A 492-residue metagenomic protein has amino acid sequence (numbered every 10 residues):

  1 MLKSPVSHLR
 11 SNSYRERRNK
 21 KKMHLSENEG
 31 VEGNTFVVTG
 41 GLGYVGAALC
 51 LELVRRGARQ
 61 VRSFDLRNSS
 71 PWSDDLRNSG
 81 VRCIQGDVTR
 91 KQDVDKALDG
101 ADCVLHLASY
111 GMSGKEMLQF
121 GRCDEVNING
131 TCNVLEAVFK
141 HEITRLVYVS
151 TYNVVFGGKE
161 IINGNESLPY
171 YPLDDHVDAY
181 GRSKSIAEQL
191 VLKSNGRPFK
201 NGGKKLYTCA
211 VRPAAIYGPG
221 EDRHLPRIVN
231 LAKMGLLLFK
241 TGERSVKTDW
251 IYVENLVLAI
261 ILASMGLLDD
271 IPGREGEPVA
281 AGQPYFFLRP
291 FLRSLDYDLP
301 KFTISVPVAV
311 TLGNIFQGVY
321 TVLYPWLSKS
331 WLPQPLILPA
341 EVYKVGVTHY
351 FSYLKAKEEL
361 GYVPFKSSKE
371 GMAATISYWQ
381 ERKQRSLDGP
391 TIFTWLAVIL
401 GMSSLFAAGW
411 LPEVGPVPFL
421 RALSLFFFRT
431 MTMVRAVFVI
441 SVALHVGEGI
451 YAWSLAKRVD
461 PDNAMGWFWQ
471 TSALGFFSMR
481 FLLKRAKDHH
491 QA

Functional and structural regions predicted by a protein language model:
Y14-R15, H24-L25, T35, T348-E359 (+1 more regions): Amphipathic terminal alpha-helices
N34-R56: N-terminal Rossmann NAD(P)H-binding glycine-rich loop of SDR-like oxidoreductase domains
V81-N129, A137, H141, G157: NAD(P)H-binding glycine-rich loop region in Rossmannoid oxidoreductase-like domains and their noncatalytic homologs
N129-R182, F199-G202: Conserved Rossmann-fold NAD(P)-dependent oxidoreductase catalytic core, especially the SDR/UDP-sugar
K193-L268, F291: NAD(P)-dependent short-chain dehydrogenase/reductase
V253, L312, Q317-P325, S330-V363: Conserved C-terminal active-site "lid" loop/helix of NAD(P)H-dependent oxidoreductases that clamps the redox cofactor
G266-L336, A373, K383-L387: Mid/C-terminal beta-alpha module of Rossmann-like enzyme folds, strongest in SDR-family dehydrogenases/epimerases
E277, Q384-A492: Aromatic-rich, lipid-facing transmembrane alpha helices and their immediate juxtamembrane interface loops in integral
